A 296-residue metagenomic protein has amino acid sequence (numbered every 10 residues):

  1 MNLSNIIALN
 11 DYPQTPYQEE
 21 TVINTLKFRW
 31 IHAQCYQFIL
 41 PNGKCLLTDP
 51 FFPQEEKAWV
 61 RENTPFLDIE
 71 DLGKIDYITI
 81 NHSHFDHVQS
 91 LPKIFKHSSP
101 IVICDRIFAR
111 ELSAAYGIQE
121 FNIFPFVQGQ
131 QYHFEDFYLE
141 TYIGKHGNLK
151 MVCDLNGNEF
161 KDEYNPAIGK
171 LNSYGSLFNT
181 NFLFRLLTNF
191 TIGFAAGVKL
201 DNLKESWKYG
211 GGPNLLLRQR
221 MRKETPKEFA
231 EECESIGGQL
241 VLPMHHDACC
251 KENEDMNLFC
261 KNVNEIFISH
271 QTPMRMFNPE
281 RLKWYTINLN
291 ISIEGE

Functional and structural regions predicted by a protein language model:
Y12-E20, Q37-I80, Q89-K96, N148-S173 (+1 more regions): Pre-active-site segment of Zn-dependent metallo-hydrolases
T21-K27, I39-L46, Q131-E140, R185-I192 (+2 more regions): Beta-strand-turn-beta hairpins that frame and shape the catalytic cleft of phosphate-ester-processing enzymes
A33-C35, G129, L177-N181: Short hydrophobic/aromatic beta-strand or adjacent loop that forms the aromatic wall/cage of a ligand/substrate-binding
L47-P50, K74-H84, I103-R106, T191-G197 (+4 more regions): Active-site neighborhood of phospho(di)ester-bond hydrolases with catalytic His/Asp-centered motifs
Q54-E55, S83-Q89, A109-L112, Q130-Y132 (+5 more regions): Active-site environment of divalent metal-dependent phosphoester hydrolases
P65-H133, F137-V152: Active-site HxH/HxHxD metal-binding segment of metal-dependent hydrolases
I101, A114-F134, F229-E296: Binuclear metal-ion centers of metallo-dependent hydrolases, dominated by the metallo-beta-lactamase
A167-I236: Active-site-proximal loop/helix segments of hydrolase catalytic cores
